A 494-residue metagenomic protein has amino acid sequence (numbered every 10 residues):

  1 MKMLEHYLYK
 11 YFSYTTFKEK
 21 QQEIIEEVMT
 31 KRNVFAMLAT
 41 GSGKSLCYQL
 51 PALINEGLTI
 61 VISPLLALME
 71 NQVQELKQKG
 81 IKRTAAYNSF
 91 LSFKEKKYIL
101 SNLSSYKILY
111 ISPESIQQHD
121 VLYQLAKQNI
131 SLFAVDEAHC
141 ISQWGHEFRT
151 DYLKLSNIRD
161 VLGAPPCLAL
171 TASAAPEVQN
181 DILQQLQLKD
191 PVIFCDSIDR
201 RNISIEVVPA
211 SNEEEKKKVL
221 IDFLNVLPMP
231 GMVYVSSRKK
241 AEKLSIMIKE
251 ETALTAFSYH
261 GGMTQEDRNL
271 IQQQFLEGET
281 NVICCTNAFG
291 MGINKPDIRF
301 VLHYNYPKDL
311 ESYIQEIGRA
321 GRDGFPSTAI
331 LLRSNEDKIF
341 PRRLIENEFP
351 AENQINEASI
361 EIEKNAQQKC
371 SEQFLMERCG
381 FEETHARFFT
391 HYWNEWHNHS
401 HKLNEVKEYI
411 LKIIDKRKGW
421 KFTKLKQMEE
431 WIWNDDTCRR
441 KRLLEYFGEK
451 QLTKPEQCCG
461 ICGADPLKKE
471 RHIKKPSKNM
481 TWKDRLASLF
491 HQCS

Functional and structural regions predicted by a protein language model:
K2-F35, A39-C47, P51-L58, I62 (+1 more regions): Helicase motor core with emphasis on the C-terminal RecA-like subdomain
P228-G231, E251-F257, Q273-T280, C285 (+2 more regions): C-terminal helicase lobe
